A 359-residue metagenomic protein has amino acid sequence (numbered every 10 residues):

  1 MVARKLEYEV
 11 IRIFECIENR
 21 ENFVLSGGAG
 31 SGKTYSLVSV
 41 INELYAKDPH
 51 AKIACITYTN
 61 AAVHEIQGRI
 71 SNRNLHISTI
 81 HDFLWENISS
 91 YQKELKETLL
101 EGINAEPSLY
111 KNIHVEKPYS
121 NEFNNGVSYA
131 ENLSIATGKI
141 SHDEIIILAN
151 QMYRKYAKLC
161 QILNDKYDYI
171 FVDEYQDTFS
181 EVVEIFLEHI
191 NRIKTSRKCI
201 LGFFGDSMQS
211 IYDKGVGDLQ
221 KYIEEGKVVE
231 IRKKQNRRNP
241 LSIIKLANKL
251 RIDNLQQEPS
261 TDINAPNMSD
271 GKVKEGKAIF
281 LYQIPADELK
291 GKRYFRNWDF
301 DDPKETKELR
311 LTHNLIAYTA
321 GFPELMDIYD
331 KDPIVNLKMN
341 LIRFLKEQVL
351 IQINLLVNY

Functional and structural regions predicted by a protein language model:
M1-Y359: The feature marks helicase ATPase cores and/or their adjacent C-terminal helical subdomains in SF1/SF2/AAA+ helicases
